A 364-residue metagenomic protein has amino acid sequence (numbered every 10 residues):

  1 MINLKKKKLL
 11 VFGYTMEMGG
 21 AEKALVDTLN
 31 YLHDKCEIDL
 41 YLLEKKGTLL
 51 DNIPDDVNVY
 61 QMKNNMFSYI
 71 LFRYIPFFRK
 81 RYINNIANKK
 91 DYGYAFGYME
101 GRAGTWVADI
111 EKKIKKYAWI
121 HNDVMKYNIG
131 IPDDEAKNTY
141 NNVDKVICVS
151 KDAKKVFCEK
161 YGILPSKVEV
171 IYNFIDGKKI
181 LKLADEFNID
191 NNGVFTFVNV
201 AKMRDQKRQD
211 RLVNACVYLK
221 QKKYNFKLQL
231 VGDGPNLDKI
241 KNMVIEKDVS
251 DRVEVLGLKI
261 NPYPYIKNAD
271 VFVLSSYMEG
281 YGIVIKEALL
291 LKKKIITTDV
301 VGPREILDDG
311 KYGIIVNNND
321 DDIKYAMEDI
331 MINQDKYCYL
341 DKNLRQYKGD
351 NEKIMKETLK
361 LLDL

Functional and structural regions predicted by a protein language model:
V11-G19, K23, D27, Y31-Y74: N-terminal strand-loop element at the rim of the active site of nucleotide-sugar-dependent glycosyltransferases
G19-D27, F195-Y218, Y224, L228 (+1 more regions): A conserved mid-protein helix/loop that constitutes part of the nucleotide-sugar donor-binding site
D152, F174: Carbohydrate-associated surface elements
K241-G257: Nucleotide-activated donor-binding/catalytic signature segment of Leloir-type glycosyltransferases, i.e., the conserved
L258, Y277: Aromatic "clamp/platform" in nucleotide-sugar-dependent glycosyltransferases that forms part of the donor/acceptor
K294-T297: Short hydrophobic beta-strand element within catalytic cores of glycosyltransferases and related nucleotide-activated
D309-D321, D329-Q334: Conserved acidic donor-binding segment of nucleotide-sugar-dependent glycosyltransferases
I315, D335-L364: A charged, aromatic-enriched C-terminal amphipathic alpha-helix characteristic of glycosyltransferases across folds
